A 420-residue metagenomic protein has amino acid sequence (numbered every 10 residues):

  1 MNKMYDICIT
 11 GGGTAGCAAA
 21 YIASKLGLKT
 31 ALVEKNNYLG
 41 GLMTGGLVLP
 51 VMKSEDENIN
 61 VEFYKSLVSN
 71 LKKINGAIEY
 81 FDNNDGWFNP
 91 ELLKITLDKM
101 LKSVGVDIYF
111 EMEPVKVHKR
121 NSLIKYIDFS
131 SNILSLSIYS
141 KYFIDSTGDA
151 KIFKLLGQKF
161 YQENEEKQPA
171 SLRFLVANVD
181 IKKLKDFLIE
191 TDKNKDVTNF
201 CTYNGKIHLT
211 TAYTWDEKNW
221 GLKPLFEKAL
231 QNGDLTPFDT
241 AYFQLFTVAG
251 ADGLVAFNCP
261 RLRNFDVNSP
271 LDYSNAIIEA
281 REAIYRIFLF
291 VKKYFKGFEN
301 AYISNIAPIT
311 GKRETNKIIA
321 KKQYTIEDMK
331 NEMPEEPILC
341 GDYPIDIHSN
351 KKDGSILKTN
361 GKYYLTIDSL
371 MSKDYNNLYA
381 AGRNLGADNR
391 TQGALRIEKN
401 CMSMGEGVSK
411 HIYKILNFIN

Functional and structural regions predicted by a protein language model:
N2-G13: Beta1/beta-strand and adjacent pyrophosphate-binding region of the FAD-binding site in flavoprotein oxidoreductases
G12, K35, R383: Cofactor-binding loop segments of dinucleotide-utilizing enzymes, especially the Rossmann-like FAD- and NAD(P)+-binding
G16: N-terminal Rossmann-fold NAD(P) dinucleotide-binding loop
I22, L28-K29, E34-K116, P169 (+2 more regions): Conserved N-terminal/central alpha/beta ligand/cofactor-binding core
L42, L136-Y142, T147-N420: Flavin (FAD/FMN)-binding glycine-rich loop and adjacent Rossmann-like elements that form
H118-S137: Conserved beta-strand-loop-beta-strand element in the redox core of flavoprotein oxidoreductases
